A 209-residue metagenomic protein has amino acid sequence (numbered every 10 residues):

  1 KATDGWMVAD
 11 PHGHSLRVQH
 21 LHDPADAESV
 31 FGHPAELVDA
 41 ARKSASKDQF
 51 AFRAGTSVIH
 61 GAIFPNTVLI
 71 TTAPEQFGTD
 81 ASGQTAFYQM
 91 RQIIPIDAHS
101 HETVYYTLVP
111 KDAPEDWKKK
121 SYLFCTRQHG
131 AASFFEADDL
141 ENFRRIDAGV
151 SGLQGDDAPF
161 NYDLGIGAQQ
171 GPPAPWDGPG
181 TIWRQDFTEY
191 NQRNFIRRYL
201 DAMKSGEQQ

Functional and structural regions predicted by a protein language model:
K1-Q209: C-terminal catalytic domain of Rieske-type non-heme iron oxygenases
